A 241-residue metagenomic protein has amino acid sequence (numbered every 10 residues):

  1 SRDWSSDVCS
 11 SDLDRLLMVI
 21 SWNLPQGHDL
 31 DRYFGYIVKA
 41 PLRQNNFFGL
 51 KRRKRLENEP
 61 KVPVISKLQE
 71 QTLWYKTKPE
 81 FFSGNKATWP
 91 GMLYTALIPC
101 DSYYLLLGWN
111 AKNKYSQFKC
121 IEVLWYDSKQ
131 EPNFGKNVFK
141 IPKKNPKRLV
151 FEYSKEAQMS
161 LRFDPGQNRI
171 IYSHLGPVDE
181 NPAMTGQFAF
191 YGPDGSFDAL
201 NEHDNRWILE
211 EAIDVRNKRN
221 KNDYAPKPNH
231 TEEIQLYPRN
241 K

Functional and structural regions predicted by a protein language model:
S1-V8: Single conserved hydrophobic/aromatic residue that forms the stacking wall/gate of nucleotide- or nucleobase-binding
L16-N23, Y103-N110, N168-H174: Short beta-strand elements that form the blades of beta-propeller/WD-repeat-like and other beta-sheet-rich scaffold
P25-D31, N85-A87, A111-S116, G186-Y191: Short consensus segments that form the blades of beta-propeller domains, in both extracellular/periplasmic
Y33-Q44, C120-Q130, T185-D204: Beta-propeller blade signature
K39-C100: Short N-terminal edge-element motif at the start of the domain
G91-S128: Hydrophobic, aromatic-enriched interface-forming segments
L93-C100, K112, N133-E202, E211: Short aromatic loop motif centered on NTY/YTY
E211-K241: Gram-negative outer-membrane assembly/targeting C-terminal domains
